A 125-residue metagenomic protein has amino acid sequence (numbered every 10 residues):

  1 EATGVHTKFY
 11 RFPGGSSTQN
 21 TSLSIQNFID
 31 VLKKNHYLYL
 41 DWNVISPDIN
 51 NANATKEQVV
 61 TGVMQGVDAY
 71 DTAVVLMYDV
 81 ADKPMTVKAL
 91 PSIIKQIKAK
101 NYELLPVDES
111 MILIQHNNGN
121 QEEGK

Functional and structural regions predicted by a protein language model:
E1-K98, Y102-E103, D108-I112, H116-N120: Catalytic domains of cell-wall/extracellular-matrix polysaccharide-remodeling enzymes, centered on de-N-acetylation
E122-K125: N-terminal secretory targeting signals
